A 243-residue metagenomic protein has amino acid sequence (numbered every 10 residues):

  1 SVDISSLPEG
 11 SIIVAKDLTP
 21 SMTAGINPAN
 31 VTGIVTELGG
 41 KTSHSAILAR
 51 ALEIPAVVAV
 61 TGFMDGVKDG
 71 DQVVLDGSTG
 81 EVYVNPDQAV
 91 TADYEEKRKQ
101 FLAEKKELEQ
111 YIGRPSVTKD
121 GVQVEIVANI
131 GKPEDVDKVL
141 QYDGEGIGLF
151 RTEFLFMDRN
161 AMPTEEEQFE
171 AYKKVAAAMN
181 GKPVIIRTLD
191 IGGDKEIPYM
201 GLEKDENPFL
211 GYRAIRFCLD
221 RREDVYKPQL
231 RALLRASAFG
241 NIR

Functional and structural regions predicted by a protein language model:
S1-V2: Low-complexity, highly charged intrinsically disordered N-terminal segments that act as targeting/localization
S5-G10, A15-Y142: Acidic, glycine-rich flexible loop/linker segments
K106-R243: Conserved alpha/beta-domain cores
